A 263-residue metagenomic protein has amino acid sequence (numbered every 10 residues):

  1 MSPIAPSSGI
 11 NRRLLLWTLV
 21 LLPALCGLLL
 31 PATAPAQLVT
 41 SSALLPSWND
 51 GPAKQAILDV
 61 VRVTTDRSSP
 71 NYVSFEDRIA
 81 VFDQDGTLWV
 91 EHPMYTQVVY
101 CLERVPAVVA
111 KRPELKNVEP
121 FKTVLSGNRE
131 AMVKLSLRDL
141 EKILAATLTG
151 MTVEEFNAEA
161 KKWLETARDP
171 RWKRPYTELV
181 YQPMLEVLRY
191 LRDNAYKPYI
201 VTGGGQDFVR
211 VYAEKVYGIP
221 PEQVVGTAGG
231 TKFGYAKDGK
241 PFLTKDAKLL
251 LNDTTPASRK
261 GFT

Functional and structural regions predicted by a protein language model:
S2-I4, G9-I10, L14-Q84, P106 (+2 more regions): Non-catalytic pre-domain segments flanking phosphatase-related domains
S7, M94-Y95, L102, K111 (+3 more regions): A generic structural micro-environment signature that highlights single residues at secondary-structure boundaries
N11, T96, T254-A257: Secondary-structure junction/capping motif
P35-W48, P52-L58, R62, D77 (+3 more regions): C-terminal cap/substrate-recognition subdomain and adjoining C-terminal extension of metal-dependent phosphatase-like
Q84, H92-Y95: N-terminal low-complexity, Ser/Thr- and acidic-residue-enriched intrinsically disordered segments
M94, V99-E178, Q182: A metal-dependent, Asp-based hydrolase signature
